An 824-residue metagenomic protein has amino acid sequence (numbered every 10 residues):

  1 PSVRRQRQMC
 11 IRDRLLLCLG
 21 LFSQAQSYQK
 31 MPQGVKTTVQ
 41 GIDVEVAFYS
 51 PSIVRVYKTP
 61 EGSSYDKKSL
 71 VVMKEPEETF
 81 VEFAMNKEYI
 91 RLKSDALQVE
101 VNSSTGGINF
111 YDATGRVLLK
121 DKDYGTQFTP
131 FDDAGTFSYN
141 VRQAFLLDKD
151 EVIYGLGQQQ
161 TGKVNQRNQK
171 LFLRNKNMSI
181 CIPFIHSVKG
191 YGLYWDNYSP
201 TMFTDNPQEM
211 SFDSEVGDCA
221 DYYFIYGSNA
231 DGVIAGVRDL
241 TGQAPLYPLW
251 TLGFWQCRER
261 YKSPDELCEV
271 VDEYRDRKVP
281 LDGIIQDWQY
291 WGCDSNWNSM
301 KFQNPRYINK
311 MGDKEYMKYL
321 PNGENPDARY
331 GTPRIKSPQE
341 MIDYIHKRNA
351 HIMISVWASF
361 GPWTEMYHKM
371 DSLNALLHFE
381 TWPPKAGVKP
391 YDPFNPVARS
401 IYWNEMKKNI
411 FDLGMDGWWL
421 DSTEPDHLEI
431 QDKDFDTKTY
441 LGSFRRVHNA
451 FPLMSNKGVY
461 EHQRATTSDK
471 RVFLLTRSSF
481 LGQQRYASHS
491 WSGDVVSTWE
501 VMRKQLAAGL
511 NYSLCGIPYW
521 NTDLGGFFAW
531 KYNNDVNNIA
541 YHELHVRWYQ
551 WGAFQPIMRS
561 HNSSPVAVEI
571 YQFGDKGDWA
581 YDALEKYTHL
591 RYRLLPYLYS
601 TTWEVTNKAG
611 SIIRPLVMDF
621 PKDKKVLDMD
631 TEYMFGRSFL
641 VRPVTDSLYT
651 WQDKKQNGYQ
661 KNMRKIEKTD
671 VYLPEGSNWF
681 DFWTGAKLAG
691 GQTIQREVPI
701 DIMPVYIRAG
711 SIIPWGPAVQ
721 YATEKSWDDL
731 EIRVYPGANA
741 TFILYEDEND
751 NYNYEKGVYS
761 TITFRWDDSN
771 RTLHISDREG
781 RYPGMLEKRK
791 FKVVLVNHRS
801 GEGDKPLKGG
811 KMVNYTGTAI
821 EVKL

Functional and structural regions predicted by a protein language model:
P1-D13: Single conserved hydrophobic/aromatic residue that forms the stacking wall/gate of nucleotide- or nucleobase-binding
L15, Q26, K301: Extracellular/periplasmic carbohydrate-active domains that bind, remodel, or depolymerize complex polysaccharides
C18-T251, C257-E259, P264-D272, Q286 (+9 more regions): N-terminal accessory segment at the very beginning of proteins
R116-I702, R708: Catalytic-domain carbohydrate-binding cleft regions of carbohydrate-active enzymes
